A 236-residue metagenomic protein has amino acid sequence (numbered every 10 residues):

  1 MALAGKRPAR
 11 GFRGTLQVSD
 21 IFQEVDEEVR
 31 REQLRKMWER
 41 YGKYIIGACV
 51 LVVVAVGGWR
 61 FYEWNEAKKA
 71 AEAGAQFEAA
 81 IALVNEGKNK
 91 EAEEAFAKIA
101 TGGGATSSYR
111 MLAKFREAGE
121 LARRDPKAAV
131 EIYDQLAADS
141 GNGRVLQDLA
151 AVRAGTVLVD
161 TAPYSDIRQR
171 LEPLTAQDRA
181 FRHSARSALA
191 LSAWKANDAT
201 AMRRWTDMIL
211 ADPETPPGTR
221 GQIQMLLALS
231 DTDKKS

Functional and structural regions predicted by a protein language model:
M1-G11: N-terminal targeting leaders characterized by basic, low-complexity, disordered sequences that direct proteins
R10-L51, E72: N-terminal positive-inside, membrane-proximal cytosolic segments immediately preceding the first
E24, R35, G57-A75: Aromatic-capped interface at the extracytoplasmic side of an N-terminal signal-anchor transmembrane helix
V53-W64, K90-T101, A129-L136, S165-P173: Repeat-mediated protein-protein interaction surfaces in helical alpha-solenoids
E72-M111: Short extracytoplasmic
S108-S236: Soluble extracytoplasmic domains of inner/organellar membrane proteins
